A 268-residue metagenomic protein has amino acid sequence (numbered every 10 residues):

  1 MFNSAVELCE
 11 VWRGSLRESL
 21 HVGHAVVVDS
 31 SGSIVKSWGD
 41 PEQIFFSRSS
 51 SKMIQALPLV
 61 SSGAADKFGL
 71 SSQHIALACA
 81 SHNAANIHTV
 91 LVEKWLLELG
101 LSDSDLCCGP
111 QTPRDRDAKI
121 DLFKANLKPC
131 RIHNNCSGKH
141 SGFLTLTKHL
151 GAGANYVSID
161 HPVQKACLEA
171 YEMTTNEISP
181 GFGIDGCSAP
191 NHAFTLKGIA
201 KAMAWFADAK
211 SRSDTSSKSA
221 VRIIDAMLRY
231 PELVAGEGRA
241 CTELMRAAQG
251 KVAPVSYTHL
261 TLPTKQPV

Functional and structural regions predicted by a protein language model:
M1-E42: Beta-lactamase-like hydrolase cores
M1-F2, S71-S179, C187: Active-site-adjacent helix/loop patches that line small-molecule binding or acyl-intermediate pockets
R17, S47, I132-K139, S158-V163 (+4 more regions): Short, contiguous, pocket-lining structural segments that sit at or immediately flank catalytic/ligand-binding sites
S47-A64: Active-site SXXK
K52-A56, I199, T258: Residue-level preference for non-acidic, small/hydrophobic
E169-I178, F182, S217-P254: Short, conserved active-site entrance elements at the starts or edges of catalytic domains
P190-A209, S219-A226, L260: Active-site-proximal alpha-helical segments within enzyme catalytic domains
T258-T264: Conserved small/polar residues in nucleotide/adenosyl-binding loops
